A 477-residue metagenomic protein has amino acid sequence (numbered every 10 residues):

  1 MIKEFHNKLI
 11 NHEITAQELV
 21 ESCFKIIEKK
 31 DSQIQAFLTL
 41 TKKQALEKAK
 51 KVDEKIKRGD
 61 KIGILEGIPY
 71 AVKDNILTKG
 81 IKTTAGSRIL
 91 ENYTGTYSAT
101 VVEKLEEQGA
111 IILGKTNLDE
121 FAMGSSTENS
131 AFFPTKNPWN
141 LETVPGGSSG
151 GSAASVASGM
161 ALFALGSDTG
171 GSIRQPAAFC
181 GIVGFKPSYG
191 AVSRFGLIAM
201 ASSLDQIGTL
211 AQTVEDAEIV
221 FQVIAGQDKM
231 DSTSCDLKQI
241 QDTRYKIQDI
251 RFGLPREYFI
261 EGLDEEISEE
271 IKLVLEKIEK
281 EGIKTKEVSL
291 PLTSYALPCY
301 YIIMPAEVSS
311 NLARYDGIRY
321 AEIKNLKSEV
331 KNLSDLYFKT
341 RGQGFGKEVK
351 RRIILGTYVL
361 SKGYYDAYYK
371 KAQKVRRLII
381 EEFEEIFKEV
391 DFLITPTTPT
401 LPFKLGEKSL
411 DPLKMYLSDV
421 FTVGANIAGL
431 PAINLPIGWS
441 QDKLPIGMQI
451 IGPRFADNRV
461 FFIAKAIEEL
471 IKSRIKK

Functional and structural regions predicted by a protein language model:
M1-T169, E276, E281: Gly/Ser-rich catalytic/binding loops embedded in alpha/beta enzyme cores
A16-E21, K50-D53, L263-V288, K339 (+2 more regions): Acyltransferase
L19-C23, C299-Y300, V349-T357: Short alpha-helical scaffolding segments that buttress acidic/His motifs in well-ordered protein cores
C23, A45, S98, A217 (+5 more regions): Residue-level signal for inorganic ion chemistry
K29, E103, S158-F163, T169-I240 (+4 more regions): Structural helix-boundary/capping segments
G67, T285, E307, R314 (+1 more regions): Glycine-rich, small-residue loops and helix-cap segments that act as flexible hinges at active-site edges
T83-N92, D264-E265, F403-L413: Glycine/threonine-rich flexible loop motifs
Q241-D249, N325-V330: Arg/Gly-rich low-complexity intrinsically disordered repeat tracts
